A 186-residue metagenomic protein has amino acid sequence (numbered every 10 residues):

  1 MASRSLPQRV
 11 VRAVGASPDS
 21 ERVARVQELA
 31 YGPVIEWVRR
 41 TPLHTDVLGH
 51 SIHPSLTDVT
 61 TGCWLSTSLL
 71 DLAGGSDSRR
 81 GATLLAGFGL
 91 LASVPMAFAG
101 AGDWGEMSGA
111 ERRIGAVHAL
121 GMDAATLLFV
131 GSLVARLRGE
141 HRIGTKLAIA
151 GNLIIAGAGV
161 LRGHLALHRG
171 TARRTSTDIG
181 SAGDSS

Functional and structural regions predicted by a protein language model:
M1-S186: Short amphipathic, positively biased membrane-proximal segments that drive organelle/inner-membrane targeting
